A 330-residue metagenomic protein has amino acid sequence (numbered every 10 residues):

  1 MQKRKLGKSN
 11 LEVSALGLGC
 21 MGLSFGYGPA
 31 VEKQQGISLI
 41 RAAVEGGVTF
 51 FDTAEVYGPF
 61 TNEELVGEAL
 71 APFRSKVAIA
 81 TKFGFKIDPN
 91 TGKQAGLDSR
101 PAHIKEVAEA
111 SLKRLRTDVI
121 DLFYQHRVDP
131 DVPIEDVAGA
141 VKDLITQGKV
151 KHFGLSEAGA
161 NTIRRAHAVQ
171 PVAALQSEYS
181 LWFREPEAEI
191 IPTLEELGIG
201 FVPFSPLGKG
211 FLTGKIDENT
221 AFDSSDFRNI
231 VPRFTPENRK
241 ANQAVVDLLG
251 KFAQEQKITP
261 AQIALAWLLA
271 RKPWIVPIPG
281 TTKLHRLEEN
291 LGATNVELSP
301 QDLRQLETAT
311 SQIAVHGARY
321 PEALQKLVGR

Functional and structural regions predicted by a protein language model:
M1-A78: N-terminal binding-site loop/beta-alpha segment at the start of enzyme catalytic domains that lines or forms
K3, V128, V132-T308, I313 (+1 more regions): Beta/alpha (TIM)-barrel catalytic core signal, keyed to glycine-rich beta->alpha loops juxtaposed to Asp/Glu that bind
S9-Y27, A80-A95, V119, Y124: N-terminal small/glycine-rich loop or linker at the start of catalytic domains across soluble metabolic enzymes
L18-C20, T53, L122-Q125, L155 (+2 more regions): Conserved beta-strand positions
A30-A43, S99-R114, G159-R164: Short, acidic/polar
V31-Q35, T61, L65, A95-H103 (+3 more regions): Alpha-helix N-cap and loop-to-helix initiation/capping positions
G67-A78, K113-R116, I145, H167-Q170: Acidic (Asp/Glu)-rich catalytic clusters
L112-P130: Active-site groove signature of glycoside hydrolases
